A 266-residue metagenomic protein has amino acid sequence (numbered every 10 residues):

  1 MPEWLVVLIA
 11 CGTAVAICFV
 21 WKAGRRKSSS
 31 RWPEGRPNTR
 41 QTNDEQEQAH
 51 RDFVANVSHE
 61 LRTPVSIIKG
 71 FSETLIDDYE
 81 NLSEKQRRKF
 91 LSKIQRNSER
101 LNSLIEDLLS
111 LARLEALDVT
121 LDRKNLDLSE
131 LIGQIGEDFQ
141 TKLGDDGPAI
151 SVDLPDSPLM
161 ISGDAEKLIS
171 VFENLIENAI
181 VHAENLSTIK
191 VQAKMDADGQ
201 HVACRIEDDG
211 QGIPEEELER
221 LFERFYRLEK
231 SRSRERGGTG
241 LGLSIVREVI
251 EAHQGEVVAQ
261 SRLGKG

Functional and structural regions predicted by a protein language model:
R96-L101: Short alpha-helical segment of the dimerization/phosphotransfer core of two-component systems
A116-L121, M160-G163: Conserved micro-motifs of the catalytic ATP-binding
D122-E137: A conserved beta-strand-to-alpha-helix junction within the catalytic ATP-binding
D122-N125, G144, A149-L159: Conserved catalytic submotifs in the C-terminal HATPase_c
A179-I180: Short helix-loop "hinge" at the ATP-lid/N-box region of the Bergerat-fold HATPase_c
I213-R227: Short conserved segment of the HATPase_c
